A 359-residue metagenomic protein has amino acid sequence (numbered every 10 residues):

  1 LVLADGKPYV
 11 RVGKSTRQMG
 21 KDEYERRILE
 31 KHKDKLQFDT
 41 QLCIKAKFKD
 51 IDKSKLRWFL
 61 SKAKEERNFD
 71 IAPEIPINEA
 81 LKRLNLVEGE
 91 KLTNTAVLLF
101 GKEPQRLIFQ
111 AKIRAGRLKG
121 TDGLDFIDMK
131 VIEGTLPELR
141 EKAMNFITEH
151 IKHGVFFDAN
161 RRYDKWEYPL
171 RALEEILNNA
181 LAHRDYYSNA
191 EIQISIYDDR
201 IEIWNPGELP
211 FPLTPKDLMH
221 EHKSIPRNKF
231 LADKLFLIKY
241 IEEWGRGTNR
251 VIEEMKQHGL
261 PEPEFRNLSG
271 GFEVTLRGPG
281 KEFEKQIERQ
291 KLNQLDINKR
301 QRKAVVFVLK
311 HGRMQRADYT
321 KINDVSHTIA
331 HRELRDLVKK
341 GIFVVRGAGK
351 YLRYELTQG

Functional and structural regions predicted by a protein language model:
L1-E284, Q290, V306-L309, Q315-R316 (+3 more regions): Conserved N-terminal catalytic/coupling substructures associated with nucleotide/phosphate chemistry
I287-I297: Regulatory hinge/linker segments at domain boundaries that couple sensory/effector modules to output domains
L295-R302, R313: Short helix-coil-helix linker/hinge
N298, A348-G359: Short, cationic-aromatic polyanion-contact patches
T320: The alpha-helix within a helix-turn-helix
V345: Short beta-strand "wing" residues that participate in macromolecule-binding interfaces
